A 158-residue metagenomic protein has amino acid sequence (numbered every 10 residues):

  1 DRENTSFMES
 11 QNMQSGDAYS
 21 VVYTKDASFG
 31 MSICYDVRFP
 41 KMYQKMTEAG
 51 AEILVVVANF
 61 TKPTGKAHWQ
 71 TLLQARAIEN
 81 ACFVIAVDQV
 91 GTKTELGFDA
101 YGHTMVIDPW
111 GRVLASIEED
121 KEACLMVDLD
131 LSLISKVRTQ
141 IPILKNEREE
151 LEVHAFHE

Functional and structural regions predicted by a protein language model:
D1-A49, K62-T71, Q140-I143, V153: Active-site catalytic loop in hydrolytic enzyme cores
D1-M8, G102, I107, H157: Proteins with a high burden of low-complexity, intrinsically disordered sequence enriched in S/T/G/P/A and R, requiring
D26, Y35, W110, D130-L131: A broadly conserved detector of short glycine/acidic/proline-rich loop/turn motifs that flank catalytic sites and bind
S28, R38-C124: CN hydrolase (nitrilase-like) catalytic-core segments centered on the catalytic cysteine and neighboring Lys/Glu
D120-E122, D130-L133: A short, acidic, flexible beta-alpha connecting loop/helix-capping segment that sits on the rim of active
S132-E158: A short C-terminal boundary segment appended to hydrolase-like catalytic domains
